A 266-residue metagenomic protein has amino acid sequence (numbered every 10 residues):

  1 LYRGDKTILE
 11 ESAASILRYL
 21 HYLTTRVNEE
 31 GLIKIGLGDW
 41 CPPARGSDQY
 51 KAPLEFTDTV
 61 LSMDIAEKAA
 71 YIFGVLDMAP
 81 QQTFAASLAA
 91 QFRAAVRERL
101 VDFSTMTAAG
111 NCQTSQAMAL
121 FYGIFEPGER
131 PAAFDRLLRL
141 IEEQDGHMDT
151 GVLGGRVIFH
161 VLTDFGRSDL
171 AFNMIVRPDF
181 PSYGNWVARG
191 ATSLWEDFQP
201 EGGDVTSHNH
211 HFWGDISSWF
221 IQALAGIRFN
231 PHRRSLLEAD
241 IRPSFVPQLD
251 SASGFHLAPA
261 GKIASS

Functional and structural regions predicted by a protein language model:
L1-V60, F73-M118, G128, L236-D240 (+1 more regions): Active-site acid/base region of carbohydrate-active enzymes
R3, L32-T57, D102-F125, L153 (+4 more regions): Carbohydrate-binding/catalytic loop surfaces
D5, A119, I158, A171 (+1 more regions): Hydrophobic, well-ordered secondary-structure elements that form the walls of internal hydrophobic environments
D5, I124-A132, F165-D169, A223-R234: Short helix-capping/linker segments at secondary-structure and domain boundaries
T25, A70-Y71, R97-E98, L138-E142 (+1 more regions): Amphipathic alpha-helical segments of tetratricopeptide repeats
D64-E67, G74, T163: Hydrophobic/aromatic side-chain positions at a characteristic register within alpha-helices of tetratricopeptide repeats
A86-S87, D169-S266: Non-catalytic C-terminal accessory modules of carbohydrate-active enzymes
S104-A109, L138-M148, R177-Y183: Solenoid-like repeat scaffolds
